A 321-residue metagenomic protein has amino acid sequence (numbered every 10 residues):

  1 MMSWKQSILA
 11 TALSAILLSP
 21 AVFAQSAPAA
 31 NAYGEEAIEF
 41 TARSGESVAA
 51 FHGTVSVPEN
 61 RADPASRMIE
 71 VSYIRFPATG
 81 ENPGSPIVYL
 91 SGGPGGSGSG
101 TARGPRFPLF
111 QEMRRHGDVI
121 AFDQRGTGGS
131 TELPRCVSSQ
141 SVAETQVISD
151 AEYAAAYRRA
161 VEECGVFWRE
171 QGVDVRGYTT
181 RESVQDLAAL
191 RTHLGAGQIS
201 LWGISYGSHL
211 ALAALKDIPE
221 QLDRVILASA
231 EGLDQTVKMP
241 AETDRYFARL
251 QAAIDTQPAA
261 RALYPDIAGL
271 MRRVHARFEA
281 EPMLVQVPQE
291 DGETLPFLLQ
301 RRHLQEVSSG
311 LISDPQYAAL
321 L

Functional and structural regions predicted by a protein language model:
M1-T11: Bacterial N-terminal signal peptides that target proteins for export
A10-P20: Bacterial N-terminal signal peptides
A21-S26: Signal peptide processing junction and immediate N-terminal pro/mature segment of secreted/exported proteins
A27-R302: Gly/Pro-rich cap/lid or specificity-loop segments adjacent to the active site
F297-L321: P-loop NTPase catalytic cores that bind/hydrolyze ATP
